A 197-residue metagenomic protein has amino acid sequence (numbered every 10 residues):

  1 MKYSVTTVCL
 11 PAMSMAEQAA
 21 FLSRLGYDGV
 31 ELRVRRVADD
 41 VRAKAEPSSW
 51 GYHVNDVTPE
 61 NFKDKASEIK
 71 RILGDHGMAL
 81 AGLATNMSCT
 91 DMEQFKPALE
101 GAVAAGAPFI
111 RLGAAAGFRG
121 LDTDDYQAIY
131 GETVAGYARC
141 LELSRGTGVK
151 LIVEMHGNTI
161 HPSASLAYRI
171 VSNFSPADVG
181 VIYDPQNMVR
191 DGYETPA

Functional and structural regions predicted by a protein language model:
M1-L112, Q127, A138, P176-G180: N-terminal pre-domain/capping segments
V5, M13-A19, S23, V30 (+1 more regions): Acidic/histidine-rich catalytic cores of soluble enzymes
S23, A38, A116, G120 (+2 more regions): Intrinsically disordered, low-complexity segments enriched in polar/charged small residues
A38-R42, H53, F118-D124, V189-G192: A short acidic, helix-capping loop that chelates divalent metal ions and anchors anionic groups
A45-S49, D75-H76, A116-F118, T133 (+2 more regions): Generic detector of short, locally flexible boundary/turn motifs and exposed helical patches
E93-E100, Y126-A138, A164-Y168, Y193-A197: Charged helix-capping and loop-helix junction motifs
A102-Y126, T147-G157: Active-site groove signature of glycoside hydrolases
